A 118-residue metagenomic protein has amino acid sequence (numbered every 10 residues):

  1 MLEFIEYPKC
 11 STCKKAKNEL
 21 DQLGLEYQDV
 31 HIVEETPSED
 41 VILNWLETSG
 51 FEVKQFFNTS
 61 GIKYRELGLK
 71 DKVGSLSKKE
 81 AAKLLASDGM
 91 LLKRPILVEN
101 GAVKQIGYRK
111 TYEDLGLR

Functional and structural regions predicted by a protein language model:
M1-L23, Y27-V30: Local sequence-structure signature of Cys/Sec-based thiol-disulfide redox active-site neighborhoods
E34-L117: Thiol/selenol-based redox catalytic cores and closely related redox-interacting motifs
